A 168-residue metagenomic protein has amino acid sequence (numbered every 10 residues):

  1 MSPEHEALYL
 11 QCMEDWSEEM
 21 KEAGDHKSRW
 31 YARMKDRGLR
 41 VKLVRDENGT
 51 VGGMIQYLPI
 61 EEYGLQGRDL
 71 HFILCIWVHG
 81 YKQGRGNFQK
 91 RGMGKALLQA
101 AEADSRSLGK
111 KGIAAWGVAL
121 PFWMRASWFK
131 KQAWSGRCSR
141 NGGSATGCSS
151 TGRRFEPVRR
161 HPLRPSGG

Functional and structural regions predicted by a protein language model:
M1-M13: A short beta-loop-alpha structural element at the N-terminal edge of CoA-dependent acyl/N-acetyltransferase catalytic
A23-K42, D46-E47, G52-I76: A conserved beta-strand-loop-helix scaffold within acyl/acetyltransferase catalytic domains
C75-K90, V118-A119: A short, internal acetyl-CoA/4′-phosphopantetheine-binding micro-motif in the GNAT/acyltransferase core
R85-A103: Conserved acetyl-CoA-binding loop-helix of GNAT-fold acetyltransferases
A103-A119: Conserved GNAT acetyl-CoA-binding A-motif
W116-G117, K130-G147: Conserved catalytic-core motifs of GNAT/GCN5-like acyltransferases
W123-K130: Conserved active-site tyrosine of GNAT-family acetyltransferases
R140-G143, G147-G167: Surface-exposed beta-loop interaction hotspot
